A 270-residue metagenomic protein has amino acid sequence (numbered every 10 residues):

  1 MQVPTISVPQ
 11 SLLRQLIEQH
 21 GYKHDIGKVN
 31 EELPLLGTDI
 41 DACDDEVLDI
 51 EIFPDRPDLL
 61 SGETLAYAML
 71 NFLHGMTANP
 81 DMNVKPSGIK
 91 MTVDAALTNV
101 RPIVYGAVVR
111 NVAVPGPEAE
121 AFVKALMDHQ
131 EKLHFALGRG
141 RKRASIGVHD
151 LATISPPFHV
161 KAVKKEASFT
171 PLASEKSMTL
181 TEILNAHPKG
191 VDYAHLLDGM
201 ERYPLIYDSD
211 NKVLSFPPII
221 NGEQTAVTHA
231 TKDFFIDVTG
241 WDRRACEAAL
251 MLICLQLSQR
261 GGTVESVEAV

Functional and structural regions predicted by a protein language model:
M1-V270: RNA/tRNA-interacting regions in translation and RNA-turnover enzymes
